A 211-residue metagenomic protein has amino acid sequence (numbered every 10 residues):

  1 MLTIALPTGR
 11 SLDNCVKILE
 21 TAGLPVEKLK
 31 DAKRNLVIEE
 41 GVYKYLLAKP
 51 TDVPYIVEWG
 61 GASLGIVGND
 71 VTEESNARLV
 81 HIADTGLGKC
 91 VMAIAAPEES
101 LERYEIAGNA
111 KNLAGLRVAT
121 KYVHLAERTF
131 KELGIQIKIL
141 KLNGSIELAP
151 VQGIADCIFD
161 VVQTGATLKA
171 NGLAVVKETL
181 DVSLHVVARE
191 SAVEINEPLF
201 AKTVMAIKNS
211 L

Functional and structural regions predicted by a protein language model:
M1-L211: Domain-level signature for soluble enzymes in the chorismate/prephenate branch of the shikimate pathway
